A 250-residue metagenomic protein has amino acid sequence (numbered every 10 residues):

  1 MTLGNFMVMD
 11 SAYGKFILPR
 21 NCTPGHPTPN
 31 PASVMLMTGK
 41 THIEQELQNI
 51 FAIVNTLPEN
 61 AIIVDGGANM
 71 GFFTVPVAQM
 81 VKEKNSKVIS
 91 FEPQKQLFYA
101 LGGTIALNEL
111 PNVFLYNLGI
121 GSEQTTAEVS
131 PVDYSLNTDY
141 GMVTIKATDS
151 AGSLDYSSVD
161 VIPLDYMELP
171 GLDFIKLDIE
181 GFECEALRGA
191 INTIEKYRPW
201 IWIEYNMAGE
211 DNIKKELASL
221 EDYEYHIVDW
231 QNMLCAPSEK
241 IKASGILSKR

Functional and structural regions predicted by a protein language model:
M1-T104, N108, G152, N232-R250: S-adenosyl-L-methionine
L3-V8, T126, Y156, D222-Y223: Short, acidic/polar N-cap/turn motifs at the starts of alpha helices
F6, Y13-K15, A61, A78-M80 (+2 more regions): Conserved acidic-Pro-Pro-aromatic motif
A12-L47, P111, Y116-P170, S244-L247: Glycine-rich adenosyl-binding loop in Rossmann-like folds that engage adenosine-containing cofactors
V64, I89, Y116, D160 (+1 more regions): Conserved Rossmann-like nucleotide-binding pocket used by diverse enzymes that bind dinucleotide cofactors
A68-M70, K95, I120-S122, I179-G181 (+1 more regions): Short, glycine/acidic-enriched loop or turn micro-motifs at the edges of active sites
F72-V75, Y99, T125, C184-R188: Short N-terminal helix/helix-N-cap motif within the alpha/beta-hydrolase-1
A106-N108, S130-L136, I213, L217-D222: Short, hinge-like loop/turn segments at secondary-structure boundaries
